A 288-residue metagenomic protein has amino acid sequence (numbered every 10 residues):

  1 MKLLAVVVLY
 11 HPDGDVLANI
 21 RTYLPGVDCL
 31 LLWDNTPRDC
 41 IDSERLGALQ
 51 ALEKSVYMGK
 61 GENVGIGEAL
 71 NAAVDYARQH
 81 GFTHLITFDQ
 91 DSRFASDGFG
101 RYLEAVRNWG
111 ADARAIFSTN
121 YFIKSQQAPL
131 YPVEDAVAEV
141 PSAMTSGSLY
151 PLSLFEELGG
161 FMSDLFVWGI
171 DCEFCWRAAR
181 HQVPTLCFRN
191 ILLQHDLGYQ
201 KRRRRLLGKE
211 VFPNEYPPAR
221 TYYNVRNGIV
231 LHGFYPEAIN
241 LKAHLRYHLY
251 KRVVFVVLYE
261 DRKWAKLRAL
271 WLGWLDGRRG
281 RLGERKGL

Functional and structural regions predicted by a protein language model:
V7-D28: Short, well-formed alpha-helical segments that are part of the catalytic scaffolds of diverse glycosyltransferases
D34-R45, E62, S92-R93: A conserved acidic beta->alpha catalytic loop
K60-A77: Glycine-rich, basic loop-to-helix element that forms the pyrophosphate-binding segment of sugar-nucleotide handling
F82-R93: Short beta-strand-to-loop acidic/aromatic patch adjacent to the donor-nucleotide binding site
A95-L130: Conserved donor NDP-sugar-binding/catalytic core segment of glycosyltransferases
V133-Y150, F212-Y216: A recurrent flexible, glycine/aromatic-enriched loop bordering the glycosyltransferase active site that acts as
L154, L158, D164-L197: A short, conserved alpha-helix in the catalytic core of glycosyltransferases
G233-L288: Non-catalytic, C-terminal membrane-associated alpha-helical segments of glycosyltransferases
